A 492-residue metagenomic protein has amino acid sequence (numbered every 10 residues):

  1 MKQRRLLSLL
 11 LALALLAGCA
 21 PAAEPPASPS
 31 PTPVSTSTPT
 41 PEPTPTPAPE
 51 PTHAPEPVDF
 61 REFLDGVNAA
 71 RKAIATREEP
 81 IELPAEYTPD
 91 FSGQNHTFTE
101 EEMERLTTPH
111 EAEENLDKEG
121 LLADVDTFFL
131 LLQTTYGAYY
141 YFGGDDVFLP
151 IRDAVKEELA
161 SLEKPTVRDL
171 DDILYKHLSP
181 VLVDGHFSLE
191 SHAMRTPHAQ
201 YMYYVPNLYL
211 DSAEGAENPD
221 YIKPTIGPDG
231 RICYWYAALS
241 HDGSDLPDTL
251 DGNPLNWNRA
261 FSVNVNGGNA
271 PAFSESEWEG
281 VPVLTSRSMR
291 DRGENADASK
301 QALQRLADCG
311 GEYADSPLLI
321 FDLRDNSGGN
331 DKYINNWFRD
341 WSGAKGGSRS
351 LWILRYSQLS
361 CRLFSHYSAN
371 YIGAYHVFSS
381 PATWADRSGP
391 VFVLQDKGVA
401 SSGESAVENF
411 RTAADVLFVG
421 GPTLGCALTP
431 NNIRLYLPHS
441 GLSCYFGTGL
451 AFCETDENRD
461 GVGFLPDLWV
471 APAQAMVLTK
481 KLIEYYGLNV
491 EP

Functional and structural regions predicted by a protein language model:
Q3-A12: Sec-dependent signal peptide recognition, specifically the positively charged N-region followed immediately by
C19-V58, A193-A199: Ser/Thr-rich, Proline-interspersed low-complexity disordered segments
P51-L319, L323-S327, K332-R349, P390 (+2 more regions): Flexible, low-complexity junctional segments that flank or bridge functional domains
S288-R292, D325-D331, K397-S401, T423-A427 (+1 more regions): Solvent-exposed loop/turn segments at secondary-structure junctions within structured extracellular/periplasmic domains
S327-P390, T429-P438, G447-F452, N458: Gly/Ser/Thr-rich loop/hinge elements
P390-T412, L417-G425: Extended C-terminal subregions enriched in glycine
E454-P492: Low-complexity, Gly/Ser/Thr/Pro-rich intrinsically disordered linker/tail segments
